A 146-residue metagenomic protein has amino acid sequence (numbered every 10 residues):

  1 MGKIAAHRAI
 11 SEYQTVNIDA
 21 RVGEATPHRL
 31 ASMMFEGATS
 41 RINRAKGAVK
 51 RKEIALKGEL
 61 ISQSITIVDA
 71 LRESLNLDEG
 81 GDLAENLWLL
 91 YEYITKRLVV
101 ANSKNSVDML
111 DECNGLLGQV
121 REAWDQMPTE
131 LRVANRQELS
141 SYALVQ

Functional and structural regions predicted by a protein language model:
G2-N43, K50-R51, L56-K57, I61-S62 (+4 more regions): N-terminal intrinsically disordered, cationic/polar leader segments that include organellar targeting peptides
G47, V100-S103: Residue-level signature for tetratricopeptide repeat
